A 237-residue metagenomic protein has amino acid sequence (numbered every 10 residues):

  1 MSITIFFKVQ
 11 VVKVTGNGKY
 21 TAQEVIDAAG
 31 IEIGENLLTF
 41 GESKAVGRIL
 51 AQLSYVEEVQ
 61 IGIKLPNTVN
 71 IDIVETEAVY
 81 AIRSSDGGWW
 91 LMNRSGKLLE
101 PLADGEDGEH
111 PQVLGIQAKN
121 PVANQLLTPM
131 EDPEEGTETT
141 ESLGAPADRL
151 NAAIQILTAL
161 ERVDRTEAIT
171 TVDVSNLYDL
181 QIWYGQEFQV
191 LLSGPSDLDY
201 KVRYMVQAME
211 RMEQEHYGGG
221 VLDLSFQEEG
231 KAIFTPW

Functional and structural regions predicted by a protein language model:
M1, G34-N36, E58-Q60, K64-W237: Charged, solvent-exposed interaction patches on well-folded alpha/beta domains that mediate macromolecular contacts
M1-N36, F40: N-terminal membrane-targeting segments
F6, L50-L53, T166, H216: Alpha-helix termination/capping residues and helix-transition junctions
A28, E42-Y55: Amphipathic, non-transmembrane alpha-helical segments in extracytoplasmic/periplasmic proteins
E35-R48, T76: Juxtamembrane/interfacial segments around transmembrane helices
